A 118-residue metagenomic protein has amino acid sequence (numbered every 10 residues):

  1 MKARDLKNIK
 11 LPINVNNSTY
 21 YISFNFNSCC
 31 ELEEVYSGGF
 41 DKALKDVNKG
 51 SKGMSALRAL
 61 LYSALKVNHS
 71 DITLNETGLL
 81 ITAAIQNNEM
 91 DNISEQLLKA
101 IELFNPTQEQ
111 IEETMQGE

Functional and structural regions predicted by a protein language model:
M1-T19, E34-K49, H69-E118: Charged interaction scaffolds used for protein-protein
S23-F24: Short linear motifs in exposed loops
C29-L32: A short local loop/turn or secondary-structure capping micro-motif enriched for an aromatic residue
A56-V67, K99: Short, hydrophobic/amphipathic alpha-helical patches that form generic packing surfaces within helical domains
